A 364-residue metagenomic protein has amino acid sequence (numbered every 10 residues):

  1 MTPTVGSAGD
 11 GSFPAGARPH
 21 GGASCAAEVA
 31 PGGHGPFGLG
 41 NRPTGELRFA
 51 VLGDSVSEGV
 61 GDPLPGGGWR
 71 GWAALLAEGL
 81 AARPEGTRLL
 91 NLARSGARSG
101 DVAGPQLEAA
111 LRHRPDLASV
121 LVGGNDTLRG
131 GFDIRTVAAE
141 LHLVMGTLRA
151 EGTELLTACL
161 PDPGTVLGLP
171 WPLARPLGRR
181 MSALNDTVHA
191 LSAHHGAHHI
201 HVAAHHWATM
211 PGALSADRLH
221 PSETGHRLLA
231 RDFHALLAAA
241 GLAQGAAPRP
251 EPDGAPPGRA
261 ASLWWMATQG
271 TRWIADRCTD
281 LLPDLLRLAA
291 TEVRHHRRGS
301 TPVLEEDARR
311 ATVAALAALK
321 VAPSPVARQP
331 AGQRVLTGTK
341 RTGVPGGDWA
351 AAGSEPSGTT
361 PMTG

Functional and structural regions predicted by a protein language model:
T2-H20, C25-A26, H194, D217-R218 (+1 more regions): Conserved catalytic region of serine esterases and O-acyltransferases that act on ester linkages in lipids
T2-S95, P105-R114, A317-P330, K340 (+2 more regions): Serine-esterase "nucleophile elbow" of acetyl-processing enzymes
V51, V120, L156-T157: Structural beta-sheet core signal
E58-D62, E85, S99-T136, D162-P163: Oxyanion-hole/transition-state-stabilizing segment in secreted/luminal serine hydrolases and related acyltransferases
G67-G68, F132-V137, P172-R180, D217 (+1 more regions): Alpha-helix N-cap and loop-to-helix initiation/capping positions
A103, V137, L141, M181-L184: Aromatic/hydrophobic pocket-lining residues that form the small-molecule binding cavity in soluble enzyme cores
A150-E154: A short helix->loop->beta-strand "cap" motif at the edges of active sites that frequently abuts
L167-H201, E223: Substrate-gating cap/lid alpha-helix
